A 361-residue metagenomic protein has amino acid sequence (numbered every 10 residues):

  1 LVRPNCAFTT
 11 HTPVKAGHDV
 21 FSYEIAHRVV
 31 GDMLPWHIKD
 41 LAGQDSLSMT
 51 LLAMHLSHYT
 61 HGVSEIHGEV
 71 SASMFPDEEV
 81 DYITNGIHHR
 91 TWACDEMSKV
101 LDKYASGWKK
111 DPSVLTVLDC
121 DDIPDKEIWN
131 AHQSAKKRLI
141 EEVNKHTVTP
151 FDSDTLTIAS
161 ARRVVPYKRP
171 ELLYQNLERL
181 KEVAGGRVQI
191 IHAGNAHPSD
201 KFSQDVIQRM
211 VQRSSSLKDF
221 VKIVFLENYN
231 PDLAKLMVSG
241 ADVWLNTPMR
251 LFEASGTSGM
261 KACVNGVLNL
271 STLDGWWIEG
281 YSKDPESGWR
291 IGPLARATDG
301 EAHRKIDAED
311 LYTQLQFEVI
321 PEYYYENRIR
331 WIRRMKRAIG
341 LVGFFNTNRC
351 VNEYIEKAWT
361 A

Functional and structural regions predicted by a protein language model:
L1-A361: Catalytic cores of carbohydrate-active enzymes across secretory and cytosolic contexts
